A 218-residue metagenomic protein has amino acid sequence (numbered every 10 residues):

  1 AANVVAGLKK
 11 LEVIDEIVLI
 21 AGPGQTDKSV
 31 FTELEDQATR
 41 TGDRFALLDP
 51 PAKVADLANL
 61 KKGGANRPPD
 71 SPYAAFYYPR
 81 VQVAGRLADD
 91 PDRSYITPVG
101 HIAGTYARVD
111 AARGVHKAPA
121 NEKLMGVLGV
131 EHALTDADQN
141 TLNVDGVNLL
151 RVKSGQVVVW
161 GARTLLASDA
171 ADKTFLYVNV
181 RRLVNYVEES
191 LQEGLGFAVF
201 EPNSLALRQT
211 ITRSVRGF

Functional and structural regions predicted by a protein language model:
A1-V4: Long, low-complexity, polar/charged, intrinsically disordered or flexibly structured peripheral segments
A6-F218: Structured, hydrophobic secondary-structure cores that serve as assembly/anchoring elements
